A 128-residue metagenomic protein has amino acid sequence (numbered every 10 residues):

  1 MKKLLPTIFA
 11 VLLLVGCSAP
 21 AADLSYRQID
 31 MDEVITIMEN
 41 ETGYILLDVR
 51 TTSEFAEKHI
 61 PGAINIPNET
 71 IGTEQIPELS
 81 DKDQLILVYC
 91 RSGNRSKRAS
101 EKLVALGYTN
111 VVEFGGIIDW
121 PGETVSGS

Functional and structural regions predicted by a protein language model:
K2-L5, V15-D32, I37, Y44 (+2 more regions): Rhodanese-like catalytic fold shared by cysteine-dependent sulfurtransferases and DSP/PTP-type phosphatases
V11-L12: Repetitive helical segments and hydrophobic/amphipathic motifs
L46-D48: Structural scaffold elements adjacent to functional motifs in cytosolic proteins
